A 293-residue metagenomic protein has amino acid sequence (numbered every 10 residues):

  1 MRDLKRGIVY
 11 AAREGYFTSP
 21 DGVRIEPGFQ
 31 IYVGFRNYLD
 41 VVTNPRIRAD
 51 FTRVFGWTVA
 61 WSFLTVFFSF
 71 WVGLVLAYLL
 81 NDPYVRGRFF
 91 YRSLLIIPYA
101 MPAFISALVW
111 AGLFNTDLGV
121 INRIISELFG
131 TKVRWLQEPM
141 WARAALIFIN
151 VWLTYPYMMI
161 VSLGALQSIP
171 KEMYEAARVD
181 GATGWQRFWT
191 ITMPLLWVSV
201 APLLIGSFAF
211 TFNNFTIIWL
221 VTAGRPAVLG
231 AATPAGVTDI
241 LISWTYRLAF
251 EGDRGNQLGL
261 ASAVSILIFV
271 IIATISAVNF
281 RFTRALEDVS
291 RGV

Functional and structural regions predicted by a protein language model:
R2-Y32, R36-V293: A structural signal for multi-pass alpha-helical bundles of membrane permease subunits that mediate small-molecule
